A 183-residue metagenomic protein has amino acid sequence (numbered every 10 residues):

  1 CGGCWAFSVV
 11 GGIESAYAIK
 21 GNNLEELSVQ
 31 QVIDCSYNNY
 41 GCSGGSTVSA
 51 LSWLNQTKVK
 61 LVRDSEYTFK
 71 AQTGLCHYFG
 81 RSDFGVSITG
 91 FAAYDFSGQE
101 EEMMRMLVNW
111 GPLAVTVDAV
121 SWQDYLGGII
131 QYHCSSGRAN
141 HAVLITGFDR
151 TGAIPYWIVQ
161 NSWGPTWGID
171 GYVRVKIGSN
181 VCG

Functional and structural regions predicted by a protein language model:
C1-G183: Catalytic-core signature of thiol
